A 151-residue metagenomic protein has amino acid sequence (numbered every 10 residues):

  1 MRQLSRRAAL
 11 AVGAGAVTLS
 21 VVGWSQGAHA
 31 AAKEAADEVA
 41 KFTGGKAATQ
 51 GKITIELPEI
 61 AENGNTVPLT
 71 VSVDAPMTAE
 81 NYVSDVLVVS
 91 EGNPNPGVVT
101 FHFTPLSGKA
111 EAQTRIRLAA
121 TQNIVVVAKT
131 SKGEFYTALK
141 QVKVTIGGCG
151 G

Functional and structural regions predicted by a protein language model:
M1-S20: N-terminal secretory signal peptides and thylakoid transit peptides that target proteins across membranes
G23-T54: C-terminal segment of N-terminal export signals and the immediately downstream linker at the start of the mature
P68-P76: Short edge beta-strand/loop segments characteristic of extracellular beta-sandwich folds
D85-V89: Beta-strand signatures of extracellular beta-sandwich domains
P94-R117: An anionic, turn-rich surface loop/hairpin at beta-sheet edges that serves as a generic interaction/coordination patch
A119-N123: Extracellular Ig-like/FN3 beta-sandwich strand-entry sites
S131-T137: Short acidic/polar inter-strand loop motif in beta-rich domains
